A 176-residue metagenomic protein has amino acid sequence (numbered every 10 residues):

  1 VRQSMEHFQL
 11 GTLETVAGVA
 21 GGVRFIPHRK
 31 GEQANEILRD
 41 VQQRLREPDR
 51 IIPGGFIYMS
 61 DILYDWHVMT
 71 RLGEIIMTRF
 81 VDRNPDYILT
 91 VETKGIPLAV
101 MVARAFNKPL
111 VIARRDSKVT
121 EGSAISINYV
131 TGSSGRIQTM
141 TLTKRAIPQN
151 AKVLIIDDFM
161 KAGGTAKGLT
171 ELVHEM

Functional and structural regions predicted by a protein language model:
V1, E6-H7, G11, G135-M176: PRPP/pyrophosphate-binding module of the type I phosphoribosyltransferase fold
T12-N84: Active-site-facing substrate-recognition patch
A34, V91, A162: Replace "coordinates the UDP/GDP/TDP-sugar" with "coordinates nucleotide-activated sugar donors
W66, I96, A162-G163: Loop/helix-junction capping segments adjacent to catalytic residues or to phosphate/diphosphate-binding pockets
P85-E92: Short glycine-rich phosphate-binding loop at a beta-alpha junction
P97-F106, T170: Short Gly/Thr/Asp-enriched flexible loops that form oxyanion-binding sites at enzyme active sites
V100-M101, G122-A124, A166: Short, well-ordered secondary-structure micro-motifs
K108-L154: Short, glycine/charge-rich flexible loops or terminal/linker lids adjacent to PRPP-binding catalytic cores
